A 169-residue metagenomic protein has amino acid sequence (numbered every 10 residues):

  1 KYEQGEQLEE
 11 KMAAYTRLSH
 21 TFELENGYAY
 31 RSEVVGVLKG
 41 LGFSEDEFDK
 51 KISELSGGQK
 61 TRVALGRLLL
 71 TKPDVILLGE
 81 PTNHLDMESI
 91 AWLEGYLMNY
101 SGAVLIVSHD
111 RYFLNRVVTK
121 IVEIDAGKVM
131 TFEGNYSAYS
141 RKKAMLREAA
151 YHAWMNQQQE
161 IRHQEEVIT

Functional and structural regions predicted by a protein language model:
K1-N156: ABC ATP-binding cassette signature C-motif
M155, Q159-T169: Short cytosolic helices in intracellular loops of multi-pass membrane proteins
